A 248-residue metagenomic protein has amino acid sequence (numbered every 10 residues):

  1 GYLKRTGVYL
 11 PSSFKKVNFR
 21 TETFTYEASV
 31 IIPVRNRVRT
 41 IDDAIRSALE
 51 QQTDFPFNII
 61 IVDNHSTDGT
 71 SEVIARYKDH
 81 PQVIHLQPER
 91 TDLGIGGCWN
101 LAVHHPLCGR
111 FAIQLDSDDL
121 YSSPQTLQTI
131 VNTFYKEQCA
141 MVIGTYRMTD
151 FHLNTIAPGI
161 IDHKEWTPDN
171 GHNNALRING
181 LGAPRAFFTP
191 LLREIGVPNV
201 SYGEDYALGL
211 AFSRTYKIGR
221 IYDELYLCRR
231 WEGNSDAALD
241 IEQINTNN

Functional and structural regions predicted by a protein language model:
G1-S47: N-proximal low-complexity "stem/linker" segments adjacent to membrane-targeting elements
R46-P56: Short, acidic, metal-binding catalytic loop of nucleotide-sugar glycosyltransferases
D63-E72, T91: A conserved acidic beta->alpha catalytic loop
P88-L107: Glycine-rich, basic loop-to-helix element that forms the pyrophosphate-binding segment of sugar-nucleotide handling
G109-L120: Short beta-strand-to-loop acidic/aromatic patch adjacent to the donor-nucleotide binding site
Q125-A157: Conserved donor NDP-sugar-binding/catalytic core segment of glycosyltransferases
T145, P158-I178: Short, flexible, basic/aromatic active-site loop/helix in glycosyltransferases
S201-L208: Acidic donor-binding loop at a coil-to-helix junction in glycosyltransferase catalytic cores that engages
